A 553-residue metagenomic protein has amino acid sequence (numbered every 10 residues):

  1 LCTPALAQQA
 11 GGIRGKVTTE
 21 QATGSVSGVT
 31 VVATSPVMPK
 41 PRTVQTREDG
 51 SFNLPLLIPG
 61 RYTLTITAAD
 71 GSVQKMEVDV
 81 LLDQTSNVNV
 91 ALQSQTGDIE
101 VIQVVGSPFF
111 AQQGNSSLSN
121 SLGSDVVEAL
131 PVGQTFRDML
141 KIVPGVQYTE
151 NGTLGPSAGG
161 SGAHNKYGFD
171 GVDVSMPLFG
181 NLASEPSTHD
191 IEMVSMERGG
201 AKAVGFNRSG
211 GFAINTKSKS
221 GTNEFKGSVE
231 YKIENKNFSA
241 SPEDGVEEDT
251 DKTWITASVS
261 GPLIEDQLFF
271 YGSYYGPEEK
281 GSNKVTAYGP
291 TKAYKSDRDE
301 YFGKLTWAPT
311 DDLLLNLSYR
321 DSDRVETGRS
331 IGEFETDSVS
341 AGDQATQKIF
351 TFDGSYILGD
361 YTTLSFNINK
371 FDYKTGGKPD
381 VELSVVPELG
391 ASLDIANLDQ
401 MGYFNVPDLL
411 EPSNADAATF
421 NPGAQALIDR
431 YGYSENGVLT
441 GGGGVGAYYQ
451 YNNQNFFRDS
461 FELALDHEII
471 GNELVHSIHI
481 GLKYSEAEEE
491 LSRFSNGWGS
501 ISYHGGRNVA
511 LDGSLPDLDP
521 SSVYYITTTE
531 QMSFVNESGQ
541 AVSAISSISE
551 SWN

Functional and structural regions predicted by a protein language model:
Q8, K16-V26: Structural motif
V26-S27, N53-R61, T188: Short Pro-Gly-centered beta-turn/loop motif in secreted/extracellular proteins
T30-A33, G60-D70: A short, solvent-exposed beta-strand micro-motif common in secreted/extracellular proteins
V37, Q45-R47, D70-S72, M76-Q93 (+3 more regions): Periplasmic N-terminal accessory/gating domains of Gram-negative outer-membrane beta-barrel systems
Y148-T149, A203-F206, G221-K226, I264-L268 (+3 more regions): Short loop/turn motifs that connect adjacent beta-strands in outer-membrane beta-barrel proteins
R198, S218, G261-L263, W307-A308 (+4 more regions): Residue-level signature of outer-membrane beta-barrel architecture
K226, E248-V325, G342-L364: Transmembrane beta-barrel wall of Gram-negative outer-membrane proteins
N316-N553: Replace "related TpsB outer-membrane translocases also match" with "some related outer-membrane beta-barrels such as
